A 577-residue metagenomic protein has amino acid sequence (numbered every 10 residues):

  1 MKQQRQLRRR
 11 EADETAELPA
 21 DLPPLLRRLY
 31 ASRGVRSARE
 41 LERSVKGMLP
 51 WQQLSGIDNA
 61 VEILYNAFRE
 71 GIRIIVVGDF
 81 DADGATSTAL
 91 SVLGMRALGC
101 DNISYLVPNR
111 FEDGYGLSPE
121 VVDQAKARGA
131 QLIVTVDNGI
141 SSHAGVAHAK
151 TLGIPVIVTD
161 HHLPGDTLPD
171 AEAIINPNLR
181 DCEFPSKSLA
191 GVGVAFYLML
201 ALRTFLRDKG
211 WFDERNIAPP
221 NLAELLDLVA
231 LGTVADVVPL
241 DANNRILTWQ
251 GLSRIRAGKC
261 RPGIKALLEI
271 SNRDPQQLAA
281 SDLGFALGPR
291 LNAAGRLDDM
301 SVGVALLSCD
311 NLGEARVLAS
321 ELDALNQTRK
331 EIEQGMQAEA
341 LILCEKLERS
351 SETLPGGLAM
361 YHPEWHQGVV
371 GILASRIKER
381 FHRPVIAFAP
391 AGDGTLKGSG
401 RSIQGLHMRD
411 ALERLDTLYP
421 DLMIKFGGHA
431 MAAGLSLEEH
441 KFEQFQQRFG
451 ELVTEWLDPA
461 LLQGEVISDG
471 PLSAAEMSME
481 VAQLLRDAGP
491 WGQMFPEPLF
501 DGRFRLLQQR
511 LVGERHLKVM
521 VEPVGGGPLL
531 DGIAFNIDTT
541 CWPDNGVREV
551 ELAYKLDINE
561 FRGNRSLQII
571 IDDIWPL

Functional and structural regions predicted by a protein language model:
K2, R9-L132, L152-G153, T204-Q444 (+2 more regions): Hydrophobic helix-and-loop "lid/oligomerization" segment in the mid-to-C-terminal part of catalytic domains
Q3, R69-E70, E314-S320, A324-M360 (+3 more regions): Mid-to-C-terminal polyanion-binding domains and interfaces
N66, D166-N176, I264, V521-P528: Acidic-glycine-rich active-site phosphate/pyrophosphate-binding loop
G78, V136, V158, N176 (+5 more regions): Flexible glycine-/small-residue-rich
L90, D170-D213, L225-V229, G428: Short alpha-helices
Q131, E172, E551: Conserved acidic residues
V136-V192: Histidine/acidic-residue-rich, glycine-tolerant segments that coordinate divalent metal ions
A144-H148, L373, E480: A short acidic, amphipathic alpha-helical/loop segment
